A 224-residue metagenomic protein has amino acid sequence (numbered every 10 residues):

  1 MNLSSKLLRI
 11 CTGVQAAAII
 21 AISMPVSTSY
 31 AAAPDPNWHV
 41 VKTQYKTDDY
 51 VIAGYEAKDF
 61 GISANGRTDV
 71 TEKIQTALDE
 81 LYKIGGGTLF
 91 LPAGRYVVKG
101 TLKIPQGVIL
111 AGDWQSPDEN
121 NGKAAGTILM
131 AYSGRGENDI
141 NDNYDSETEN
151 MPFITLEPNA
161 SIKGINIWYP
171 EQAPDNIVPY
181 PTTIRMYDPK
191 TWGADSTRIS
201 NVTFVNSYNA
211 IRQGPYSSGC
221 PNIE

Functional and structural regions predicted by a protein language model:
N2-P92, V97-D175, Y180, G193 (+2 more regions): Extracellular "leader-to-stem" segments immediately downstream of a signal peptide or signal-anchor in secreted/lumenal
P181, R185-Y187: Aspartyl protease catalytic domain
K190: Nucleic-acid-interacting cores, centered on viral/eukaryotic replication and modification enzymes
N209-A210: Long, compositionally biased low-complexity segments
